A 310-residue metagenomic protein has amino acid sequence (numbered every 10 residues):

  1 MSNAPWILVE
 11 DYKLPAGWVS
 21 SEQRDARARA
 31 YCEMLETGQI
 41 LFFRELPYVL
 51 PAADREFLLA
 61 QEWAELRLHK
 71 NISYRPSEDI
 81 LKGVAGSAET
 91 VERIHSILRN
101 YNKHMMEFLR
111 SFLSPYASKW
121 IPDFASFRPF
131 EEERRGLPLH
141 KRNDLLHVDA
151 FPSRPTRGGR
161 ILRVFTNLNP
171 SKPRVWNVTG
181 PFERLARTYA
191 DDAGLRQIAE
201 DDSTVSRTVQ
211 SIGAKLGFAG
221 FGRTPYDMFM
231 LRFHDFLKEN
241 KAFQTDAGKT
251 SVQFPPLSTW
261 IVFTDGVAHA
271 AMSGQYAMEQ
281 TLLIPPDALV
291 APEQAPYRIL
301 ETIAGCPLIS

Functional and structural regions predicted by a protein language model:
M1-F108, F112, S251: N-terminal auxiliary "cap/dimerization" subdomain that precedes the catalytic jelly-roll/cupin core of mononuclear
P15-R27, L137-A150, L237-T245: Short linear interaction motifs
G38-I40, F124, G159-F165, K249 (+1 more regions): Extracellular structured ligand-interaction cores
E107-D149: Extended, Lys/Arg-enriched charged tracts that mediate electrostatic binding to polyanionic substrates
P138-L139, L146-D149, P155-R157, P173-P181 (+1 more regions): A short secondary-structure junction signal
R157-S171, L283-P285: Short, conserved beta-strand element in jelly-roll/cupin
R174-S258: Double-stranded beta-helix
W176-N177, F233-S310: Catalytic core of Fe(II)/2-oxoglutarate
